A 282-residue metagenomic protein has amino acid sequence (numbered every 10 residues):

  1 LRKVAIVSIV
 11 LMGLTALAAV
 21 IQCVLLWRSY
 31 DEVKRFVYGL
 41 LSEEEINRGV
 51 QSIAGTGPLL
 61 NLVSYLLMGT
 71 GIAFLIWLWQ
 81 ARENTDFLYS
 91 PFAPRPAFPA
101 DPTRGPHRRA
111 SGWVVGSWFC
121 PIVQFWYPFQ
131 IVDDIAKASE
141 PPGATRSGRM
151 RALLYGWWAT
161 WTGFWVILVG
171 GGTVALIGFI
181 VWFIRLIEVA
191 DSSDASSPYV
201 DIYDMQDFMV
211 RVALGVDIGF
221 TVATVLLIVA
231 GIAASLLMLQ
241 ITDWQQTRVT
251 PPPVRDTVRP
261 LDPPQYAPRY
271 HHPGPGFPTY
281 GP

Functional and structural regions predicted by a protein language model:
L1-A16, S111-V115, M150-T162, S235-L236 (+1 more regions): Alpha-helical transmembrane segments and their helix-start/interface "positive-inside/aromatic belt" motifs in integral
L14-V33: Alpha-helical transmembrane segments of multi-pass membrane proteins
L17-V20, L62-W77: Hydrophobic alpha-helical membrane-embedded segments
R35-E45, I177-R211: Membrane-interfacial helical/loop segments at transmembrane boundaries in membrane proteins
E43-L60, Y199-V222: Membrane-interface segments at the starts/ends of alpha-helical transmembrane spans
L78-D86, F129-P142, I232-V258: Cytosolic juxtamembrane helix at the C-terminal end of the final transmembrane segment
R108-D133: Hydrophobic, aromatic-rich membrane-embedded alpha-helical segments
V254-P282: Intrinsically disordered, low-complexity Pro/Gly-rich regions
